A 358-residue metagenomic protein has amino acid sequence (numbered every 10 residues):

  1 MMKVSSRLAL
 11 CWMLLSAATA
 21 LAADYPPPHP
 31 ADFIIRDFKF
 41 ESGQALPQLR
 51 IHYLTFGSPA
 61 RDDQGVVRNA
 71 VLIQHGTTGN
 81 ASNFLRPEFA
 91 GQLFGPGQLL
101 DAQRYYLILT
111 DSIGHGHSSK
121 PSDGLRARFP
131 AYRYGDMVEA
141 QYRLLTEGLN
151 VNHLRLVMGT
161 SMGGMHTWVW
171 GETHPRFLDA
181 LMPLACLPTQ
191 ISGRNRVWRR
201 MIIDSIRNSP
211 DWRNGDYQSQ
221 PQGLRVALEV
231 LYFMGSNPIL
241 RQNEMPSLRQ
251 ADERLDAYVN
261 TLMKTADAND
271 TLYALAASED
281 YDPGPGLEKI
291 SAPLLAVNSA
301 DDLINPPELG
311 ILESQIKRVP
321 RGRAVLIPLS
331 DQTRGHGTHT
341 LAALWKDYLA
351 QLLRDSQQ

Functional and structural regions predicted by a protein language model:
L54-D123: N-terminal cap/lid subdomain of alpha/beta-hydrolase-fold enzymes
G135-R155: Conserved acidic catalytic loop of the alpha/beta-hydrolase fold
N152-G193: Conserved hydrolase catalytic core segment
F177-T261: Alpha/beta-hydrolase-fold enzymes
D270-G286: Active-site nucleophile elbow and catalytic-triad environment of alpha/beta-hydrolase enzymes
I290, A296-N298: Short beta-strand/loop motif that positions the catalytic acidic residue of the alpha/beta-hydrolase fold
L303-G310: Conserved alpha/beta-hydrolase "acid-adjacent" motif
R321-Q358: Catalytic active-site module of serine/aspartate enzymes centered on a nucleophile-bearing elbow/loop
